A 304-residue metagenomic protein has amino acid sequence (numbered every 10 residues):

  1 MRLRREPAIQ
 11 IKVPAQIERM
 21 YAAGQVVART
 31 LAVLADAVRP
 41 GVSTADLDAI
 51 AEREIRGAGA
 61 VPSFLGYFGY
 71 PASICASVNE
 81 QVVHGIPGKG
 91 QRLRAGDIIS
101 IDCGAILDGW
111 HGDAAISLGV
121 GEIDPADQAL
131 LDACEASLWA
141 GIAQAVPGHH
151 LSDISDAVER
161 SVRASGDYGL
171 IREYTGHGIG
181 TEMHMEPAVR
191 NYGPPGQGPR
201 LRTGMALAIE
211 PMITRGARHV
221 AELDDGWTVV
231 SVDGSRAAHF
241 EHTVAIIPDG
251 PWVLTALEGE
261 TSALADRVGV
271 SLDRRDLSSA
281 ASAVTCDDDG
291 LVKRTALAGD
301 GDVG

Functional and structural regions predicted by a protein language model:
M1-G304: Active-site neighborhoods and metal-handling regions in enzymes and metal-associated proteins
